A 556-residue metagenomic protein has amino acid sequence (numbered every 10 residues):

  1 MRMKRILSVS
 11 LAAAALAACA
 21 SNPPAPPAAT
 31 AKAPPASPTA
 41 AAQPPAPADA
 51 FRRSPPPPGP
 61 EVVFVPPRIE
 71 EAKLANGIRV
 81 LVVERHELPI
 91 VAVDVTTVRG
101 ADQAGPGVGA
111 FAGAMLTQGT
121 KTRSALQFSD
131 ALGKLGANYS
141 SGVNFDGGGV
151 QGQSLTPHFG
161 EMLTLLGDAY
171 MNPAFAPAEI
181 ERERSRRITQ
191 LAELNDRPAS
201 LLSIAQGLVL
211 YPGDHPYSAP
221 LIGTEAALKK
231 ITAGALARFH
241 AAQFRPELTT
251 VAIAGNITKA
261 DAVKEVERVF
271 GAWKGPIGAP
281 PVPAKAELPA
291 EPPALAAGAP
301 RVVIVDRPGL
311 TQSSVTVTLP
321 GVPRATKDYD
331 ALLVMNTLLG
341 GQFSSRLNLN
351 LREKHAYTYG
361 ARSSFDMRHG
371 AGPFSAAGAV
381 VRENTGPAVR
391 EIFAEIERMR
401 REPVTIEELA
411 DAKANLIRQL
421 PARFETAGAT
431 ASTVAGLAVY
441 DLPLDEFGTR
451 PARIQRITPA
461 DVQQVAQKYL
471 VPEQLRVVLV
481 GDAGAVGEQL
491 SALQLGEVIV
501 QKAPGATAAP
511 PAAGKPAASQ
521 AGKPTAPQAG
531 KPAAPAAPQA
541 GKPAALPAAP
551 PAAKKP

Functional and structural regions predicted by a protein language model:
M3-A20: Gram-negative bacterial Sec-dependent N-terminal signal peptides
A20-A131, L135-N138, Q151-S154, T164-L165 (+3 more regions): His/Glu-rich zincin catalytic helix
V83, E87-T117, R123-M171, R184 (+10 more regions): M16 family metallopeptidases and their MPP-like homologs
N172-F175, I180, I231: Peptidyl-prolyl cis-trans isomerase
I180-R186, A284: Short, surface-exposed recognition loops or helix-turn segments adjacent to catalytic cores
K230-G234, R456-I457: Conserved phosphate-coordination/catalytic loops
L236, V462: Acidic/histidine-enriched active-site and ligand-binding environments that engage anionic O-linkages
